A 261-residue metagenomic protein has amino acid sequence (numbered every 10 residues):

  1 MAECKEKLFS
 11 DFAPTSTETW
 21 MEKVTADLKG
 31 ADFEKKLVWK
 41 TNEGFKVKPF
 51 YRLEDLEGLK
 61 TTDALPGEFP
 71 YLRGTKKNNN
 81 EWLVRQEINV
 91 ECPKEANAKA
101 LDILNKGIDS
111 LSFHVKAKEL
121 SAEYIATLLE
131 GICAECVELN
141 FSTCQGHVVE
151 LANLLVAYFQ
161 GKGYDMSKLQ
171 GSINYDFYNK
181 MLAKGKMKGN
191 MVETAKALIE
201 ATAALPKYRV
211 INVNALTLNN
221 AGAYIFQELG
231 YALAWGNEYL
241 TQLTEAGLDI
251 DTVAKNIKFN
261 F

Functional and structural regions predicted by a protein language model:
M1-F261: Catalytic alpha/beta active-site cores
